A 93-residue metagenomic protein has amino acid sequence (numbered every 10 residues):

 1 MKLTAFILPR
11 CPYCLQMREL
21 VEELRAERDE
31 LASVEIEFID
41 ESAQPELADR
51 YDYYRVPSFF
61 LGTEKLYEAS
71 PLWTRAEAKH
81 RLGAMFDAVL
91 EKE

Functional and structural regions predicted by a protein language model:
M1-E27: Local sequence-structure signature of Cys/Sec-based thiol-disulfide redox active-site neighborhoods
P12-Y13, A43, W73: Short alpha-helical
A26-E30, E91: Secondary-structure boundary motif
L31-P45: Thiol-based oxidoreductase modules, predominantly thioredoxin-like and allied folds used for disulfide exchange
A48: A hydrophobic alpha-helix adjacent to the NAD(P)-binding/active-site core of NAD(P)-dependent oxidoreductases, strongly
Y51-L61: Structural micro-motif
L61-E93: Non-catalytic, surface beta->alpha helical segment in thiol-disulfide oxidoreductase systems
